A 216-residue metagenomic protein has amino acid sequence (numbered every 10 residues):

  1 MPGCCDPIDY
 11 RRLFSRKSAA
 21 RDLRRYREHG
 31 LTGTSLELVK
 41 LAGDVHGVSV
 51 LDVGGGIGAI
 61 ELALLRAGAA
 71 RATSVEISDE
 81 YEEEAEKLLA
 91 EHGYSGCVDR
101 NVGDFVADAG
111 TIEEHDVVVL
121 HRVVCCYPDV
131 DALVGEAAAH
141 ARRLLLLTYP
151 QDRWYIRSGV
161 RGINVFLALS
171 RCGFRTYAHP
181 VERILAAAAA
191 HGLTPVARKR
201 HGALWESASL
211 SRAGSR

Functional and structural regions predicted by a protein language model:
M1-G43: Conserved class I S-adenosyl-L-methionine
G54-G58: Class I SAM-dependent methyltransferase "Motif I" SAM/SAH-binding loop
A59, A63-D99: Class I SAM-dependent methyltransferase SAM/SAH-binding core
A107-I112: Short conserved loop adjoining the S-adenosyl-L-methionine
V117-D129: A short SAM/SAH-binding and catalytic strip from SAM-dependent methyltransferases
A132-R143: A short glycine-rich, Lys/Arg-flanked "PGG" loop and its adjoining helix->strand segment in the class I
R142-Q151: Conserved beta-strand signature within the Rossmann-like core of class I S-adenosyl-L-methionine
F174-G192: Short alpha-helix
